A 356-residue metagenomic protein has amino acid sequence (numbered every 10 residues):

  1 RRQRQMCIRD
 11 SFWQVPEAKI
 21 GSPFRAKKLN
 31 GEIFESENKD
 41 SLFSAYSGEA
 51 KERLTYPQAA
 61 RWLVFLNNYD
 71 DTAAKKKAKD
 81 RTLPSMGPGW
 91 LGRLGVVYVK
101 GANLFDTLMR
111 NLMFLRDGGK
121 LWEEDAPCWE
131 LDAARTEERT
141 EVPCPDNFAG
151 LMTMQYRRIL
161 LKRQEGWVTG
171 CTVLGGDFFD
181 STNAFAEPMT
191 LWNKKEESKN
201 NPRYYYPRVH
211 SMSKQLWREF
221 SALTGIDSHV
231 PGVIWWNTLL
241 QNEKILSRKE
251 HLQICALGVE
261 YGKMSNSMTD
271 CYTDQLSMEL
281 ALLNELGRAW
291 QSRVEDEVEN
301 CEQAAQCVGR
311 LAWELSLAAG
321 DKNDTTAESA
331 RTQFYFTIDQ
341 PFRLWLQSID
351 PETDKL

Functional and structural regions predicted by a protein language model:
R1-Q5, R9-N38, F65, D70-L356: Extended alpha-helical scaffolding segments
F43-A45: Beta-strand elements of modular eukaryotic interaction domains
S47-A50: Flanking scaffold residues of small Cys/His-coordinated metal-binding clusters
E52-L54, P88-G89: Glycine-rich, often proline-containing surface loops adjacent to acidic residues and nearby aromatics that form
T55-Q58, L174: Short Cys/His-rich metal-coordination motifs, predominantly Zn2+-binding knuckles/fingers
A60-L63: Short functional micro-motifs and their immediate structural scaffolds
